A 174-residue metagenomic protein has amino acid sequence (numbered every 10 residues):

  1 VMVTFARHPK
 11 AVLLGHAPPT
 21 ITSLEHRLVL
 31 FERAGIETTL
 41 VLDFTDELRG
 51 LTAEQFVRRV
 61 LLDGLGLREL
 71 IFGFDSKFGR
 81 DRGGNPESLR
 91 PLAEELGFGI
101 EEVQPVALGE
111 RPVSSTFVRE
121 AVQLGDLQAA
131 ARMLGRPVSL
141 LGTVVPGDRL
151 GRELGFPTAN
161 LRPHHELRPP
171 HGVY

Functional and structural regions predicted by a protein language model:
M2-T4, E102: Structural beta-sheet core signal
A6, T45, V106-L108: Short, solvent-exposed coil/turn elements at secondary-structure transition points
R7-P9, P137: Proline-centered helix-kink/hinge sites
P9-L96: N-terminal Rossmann-like or analogous alpha/beta NTP/dinucleotide-binding catalytic cores that position adenine
R58, L62-Y174: Active-site cores that bind ATP or allylic diphosphates and position pyrophosphate for catalysis
